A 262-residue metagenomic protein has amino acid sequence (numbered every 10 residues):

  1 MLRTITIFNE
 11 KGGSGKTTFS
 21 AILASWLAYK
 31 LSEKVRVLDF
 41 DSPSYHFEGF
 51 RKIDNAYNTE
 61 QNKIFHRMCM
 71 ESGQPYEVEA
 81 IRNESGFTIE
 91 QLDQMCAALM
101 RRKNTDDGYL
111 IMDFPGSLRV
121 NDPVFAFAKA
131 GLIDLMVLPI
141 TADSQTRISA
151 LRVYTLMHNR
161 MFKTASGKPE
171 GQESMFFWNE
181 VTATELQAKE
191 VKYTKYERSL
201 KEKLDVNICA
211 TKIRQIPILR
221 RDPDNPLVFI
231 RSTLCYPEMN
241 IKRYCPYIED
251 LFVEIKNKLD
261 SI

Functional and structural regions predicted by a protein language model:
L2-M68: Walker A/P-loop NTP-binding active-site region of P-loop NTPases, recognizing the glycine-rich GxxxxGKT/S
R36, S44-D107: Nucleotide-state-sensitive switch-loop elements of NTP-binding domains
L38, I111-D113, M136-T141, M175-E180: Conserved beta-strand segments of the P-loop GTPase G domain that flank and frequently precede/overlap
R102-A126: Switch II (G3) loop of P-loop NTPases
D122-S144: Inter-motif core of Ras-like GTPase G domains
A150-K168: Conserved C-terminal guanine-recognition region of P-loop GTPase G domains, centered on the G4
E180-T233: Beta-strand-loop-alpha "switch" segments that mediate conformational coupling across diverse proteins
F229-I262: NTP-binding/hydrolysis catalytic cores, primarily Walker-type P-loop NTPases
